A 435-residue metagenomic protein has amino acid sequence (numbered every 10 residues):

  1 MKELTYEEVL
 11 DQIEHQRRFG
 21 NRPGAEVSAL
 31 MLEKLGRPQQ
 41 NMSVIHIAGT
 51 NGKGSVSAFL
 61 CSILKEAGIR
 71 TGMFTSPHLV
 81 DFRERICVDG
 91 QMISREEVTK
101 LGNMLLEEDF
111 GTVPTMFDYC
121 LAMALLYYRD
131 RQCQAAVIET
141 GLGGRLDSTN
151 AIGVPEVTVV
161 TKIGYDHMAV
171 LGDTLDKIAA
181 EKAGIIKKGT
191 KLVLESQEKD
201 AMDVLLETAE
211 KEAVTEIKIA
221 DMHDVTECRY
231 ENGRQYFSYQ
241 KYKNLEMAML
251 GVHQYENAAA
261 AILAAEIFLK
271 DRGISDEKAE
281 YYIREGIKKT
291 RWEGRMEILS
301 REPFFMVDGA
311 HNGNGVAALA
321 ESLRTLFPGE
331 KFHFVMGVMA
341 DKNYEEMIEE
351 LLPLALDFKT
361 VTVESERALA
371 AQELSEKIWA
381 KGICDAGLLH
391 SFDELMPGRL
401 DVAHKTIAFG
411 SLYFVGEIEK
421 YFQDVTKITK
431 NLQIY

Functional and structural regions predicted by a protein language model:
M1-G49, V56, S62-A67, F74: Short functional linear segments
K2-L4, G153-V154, I267, H311-Y435: ATP-dependent carboxylate-amine ligase
A25, L32-Q40, E66-G153, L171: ATP-dependent carboxylate-amine ligase catalytic core
N41, D130-R131, A135-T140, L146-V159 (+3 more regions): Nucleotide phosphate-binding/pyrophosphate-handling subdomain across enzymes that bind or process nucleotide phosphates
F74-P77, E195-S196, T208-Y230, M247-V252 (+6 more regions): Beta-strand->loop->alpha-helix junctions that form or flank phosphate-binding loops in nucleotide-handling enzymes
P77, C120-V170, M202-K243: Extended acidic/charged loop-beta regions that coordinate divalent cations and stabilize anionic phosphate/carboxylate
V157-T161, I186-E195, K359-T360: Conserved beta-strand/loop subsegment of P-loop NTPase cores
A179-K187: Membrane-proximal helix-turn-helix segments that form the acceptor-binding/catalytic region of lipid-linked
